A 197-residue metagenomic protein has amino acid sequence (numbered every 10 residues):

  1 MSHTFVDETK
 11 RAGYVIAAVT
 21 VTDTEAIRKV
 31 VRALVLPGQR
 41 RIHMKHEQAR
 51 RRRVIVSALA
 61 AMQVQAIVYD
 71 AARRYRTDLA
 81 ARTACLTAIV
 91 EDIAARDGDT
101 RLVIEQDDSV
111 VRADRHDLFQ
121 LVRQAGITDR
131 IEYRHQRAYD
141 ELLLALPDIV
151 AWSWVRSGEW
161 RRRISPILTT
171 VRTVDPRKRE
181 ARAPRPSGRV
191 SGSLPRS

Functional and structural regions predicted by a protein language model:
M1-S197: Phosphate-ester processing/binding pockets and catalytic centers
